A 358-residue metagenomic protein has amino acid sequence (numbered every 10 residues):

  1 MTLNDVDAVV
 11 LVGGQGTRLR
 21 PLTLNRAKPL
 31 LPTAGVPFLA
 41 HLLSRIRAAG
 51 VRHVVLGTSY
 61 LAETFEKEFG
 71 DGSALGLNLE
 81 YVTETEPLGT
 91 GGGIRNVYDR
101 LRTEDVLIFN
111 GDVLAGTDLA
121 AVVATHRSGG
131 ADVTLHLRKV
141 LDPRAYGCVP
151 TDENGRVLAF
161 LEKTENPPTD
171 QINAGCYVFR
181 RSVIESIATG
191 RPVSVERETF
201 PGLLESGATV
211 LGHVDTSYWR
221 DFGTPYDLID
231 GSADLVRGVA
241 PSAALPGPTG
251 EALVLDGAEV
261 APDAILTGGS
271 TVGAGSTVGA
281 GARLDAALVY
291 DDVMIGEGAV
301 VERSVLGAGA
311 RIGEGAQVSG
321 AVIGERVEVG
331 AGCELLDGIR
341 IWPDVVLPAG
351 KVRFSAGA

Functional and structural regions predicted by a protein language model:
M1-V10, R18, P32-A121, T151 (+4 more regions): Conserved N-terminal catalytic core of the sugar/cofactor nucleotidyltransferase
L30, V149-T151, F200, G212: A structural signal for short hydrophobic beta-strand segments in well-ordered beta-sheet cores
V51, T103, G130-A131, A208: Short, high-confidence coil segments that cap the C-terminus of an alpha-helix and link into the following beta-strand
V55-T58, H136-L137, V305, V322: Short internal beta-strands
D105-L107, L114, A120-R127, R138-P143 (+1 more regions): Catalytic-core segments of class I nucleotidyltransferases/pyrophosphorylases that form NMP-activated intermediates
R191, L204-G296, V300: Extended, small-residue-rich solenoid/repeat segments and analogous flexible loops that form exposed scaffolds
L288, V293-A358: Glycine-rich hexapeptide-repeat left-handed beta-helix
